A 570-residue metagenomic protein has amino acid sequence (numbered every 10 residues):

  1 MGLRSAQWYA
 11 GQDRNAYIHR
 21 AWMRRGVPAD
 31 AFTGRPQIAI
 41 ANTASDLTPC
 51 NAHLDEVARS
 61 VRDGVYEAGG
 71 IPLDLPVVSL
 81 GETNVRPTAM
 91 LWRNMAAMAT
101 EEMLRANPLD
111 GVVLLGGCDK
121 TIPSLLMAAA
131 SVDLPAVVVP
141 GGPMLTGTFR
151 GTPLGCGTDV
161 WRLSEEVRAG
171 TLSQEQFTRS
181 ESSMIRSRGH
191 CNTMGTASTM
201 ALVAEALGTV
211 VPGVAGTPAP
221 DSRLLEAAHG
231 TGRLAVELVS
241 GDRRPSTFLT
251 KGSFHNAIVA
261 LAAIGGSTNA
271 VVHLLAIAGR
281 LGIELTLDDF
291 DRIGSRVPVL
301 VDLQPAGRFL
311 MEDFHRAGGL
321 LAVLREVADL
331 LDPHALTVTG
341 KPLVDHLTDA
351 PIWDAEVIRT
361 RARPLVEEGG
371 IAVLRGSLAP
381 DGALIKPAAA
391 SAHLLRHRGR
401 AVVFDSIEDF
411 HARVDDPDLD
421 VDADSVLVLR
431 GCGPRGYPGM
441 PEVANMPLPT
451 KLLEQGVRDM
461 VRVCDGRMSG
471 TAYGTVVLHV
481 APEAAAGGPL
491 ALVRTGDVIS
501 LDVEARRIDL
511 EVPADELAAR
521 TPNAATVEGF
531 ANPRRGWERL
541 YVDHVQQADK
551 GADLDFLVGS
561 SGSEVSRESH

Functional and structural regions predicted by a protein language model:
M1-D46, C50-A52, V57-V77, T83 (+5 more regions): Catalytic or ion-coupling anion/metal-binding cores of large enzyme and transporter domains
M95-N107: Short, well-structured alpha-helical segments in soluble
R105-L125, A136-P140: A short, small-residue-rich loop immediately preceding and capping a beta-strand
